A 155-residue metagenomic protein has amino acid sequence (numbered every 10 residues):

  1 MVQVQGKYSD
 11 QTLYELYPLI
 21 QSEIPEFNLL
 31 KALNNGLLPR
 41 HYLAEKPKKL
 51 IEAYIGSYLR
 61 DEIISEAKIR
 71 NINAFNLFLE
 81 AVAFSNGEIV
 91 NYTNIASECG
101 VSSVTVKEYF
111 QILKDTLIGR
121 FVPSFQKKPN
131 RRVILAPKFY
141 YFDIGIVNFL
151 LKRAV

Functional and structural regions predicted by a protein language model:
M1-Q3, S22-E23, F149: Switch/connector loops and helix/strand junctions flanking conserved nucleotide-binding motifs in nucleotide-processing
M1-T12, F27-N28: Short regulatory helix/loop adjacent to the ATP-binding pocket of P-loop NTPases
S9, G36-L37, G87, G145: Glycine-centered flexibility sites
T12-P25, E45: Conserved AAA+ ATPase "SRH/arginine-finger" region at the nucleotide-binding site
T12-Y14, L33, Y140: Hydrophobic/aromatic beta-strand patches that form the interior of the parallel beta-sheet core in alpha/beta enzyme
P18-I20, P39, Q126, I146: Residue-level detector of flexible, active-site-proximal loop/helix-junction positions within diverse enzyme catalytic
P25-S57, I64-K68: Amphipathic alpha-helical "lid/sensor" segments that cap RecA-like P-loop NTPase cores
K49-V155: Accessory nucleic acid-recognition modules appended to NTPase machines
